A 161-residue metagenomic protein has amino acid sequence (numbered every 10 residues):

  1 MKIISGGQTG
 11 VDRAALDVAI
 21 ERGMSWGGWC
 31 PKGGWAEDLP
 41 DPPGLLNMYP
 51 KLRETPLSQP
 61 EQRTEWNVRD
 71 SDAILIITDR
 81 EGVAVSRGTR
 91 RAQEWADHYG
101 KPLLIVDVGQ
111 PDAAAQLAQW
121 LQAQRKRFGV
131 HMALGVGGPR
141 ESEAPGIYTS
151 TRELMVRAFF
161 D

Functional and structural regions predicted by a protein language model:
K2-A133, R140-F160: Acidic/glycine-enriched connector segments
